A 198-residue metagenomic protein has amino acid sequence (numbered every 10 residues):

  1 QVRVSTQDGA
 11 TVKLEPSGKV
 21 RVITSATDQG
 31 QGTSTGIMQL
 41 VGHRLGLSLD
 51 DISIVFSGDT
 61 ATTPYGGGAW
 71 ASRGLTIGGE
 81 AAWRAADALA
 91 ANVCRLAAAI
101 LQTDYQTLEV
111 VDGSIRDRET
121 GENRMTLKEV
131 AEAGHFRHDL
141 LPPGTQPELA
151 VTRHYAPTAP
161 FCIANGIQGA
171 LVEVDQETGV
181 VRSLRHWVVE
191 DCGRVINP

Functional and structural regions predicted by a protein language model:
Q1-P198: Cofactor-binding beta-sheet edge motifs in enzyme active sites
